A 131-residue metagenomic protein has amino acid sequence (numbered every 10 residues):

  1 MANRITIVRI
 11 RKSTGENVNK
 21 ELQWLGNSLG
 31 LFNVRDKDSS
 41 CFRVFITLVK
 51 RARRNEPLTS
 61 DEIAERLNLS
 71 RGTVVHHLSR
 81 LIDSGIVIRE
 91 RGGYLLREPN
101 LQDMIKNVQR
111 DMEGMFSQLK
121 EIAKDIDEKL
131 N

Functional and structural regions predicted by a protein language model:
M1-D36: N-terminal leader segment of winged-helix/HTH proteins
D36-C41, T59, G92-G114: Short, cationic-aromatic polyanion-contact patches
D36-E56: Short helix->loop/beta-hairpin flanking segments within DNA-binding domains
P57-L67: A short alpha-helical element within helix-turn-helix/winged-helix DNA-binding domains across DNA-binding proteins
I63, V74-S84: Basic amphipathic alpha-helical segments that dock to polyanions
I82-G93: A short, conserved structural fragment
D103-N131: Amphipathic alpha-helical dimerization/coiled-coil segments that flank or bridge DNA-binding/regulatory modules
